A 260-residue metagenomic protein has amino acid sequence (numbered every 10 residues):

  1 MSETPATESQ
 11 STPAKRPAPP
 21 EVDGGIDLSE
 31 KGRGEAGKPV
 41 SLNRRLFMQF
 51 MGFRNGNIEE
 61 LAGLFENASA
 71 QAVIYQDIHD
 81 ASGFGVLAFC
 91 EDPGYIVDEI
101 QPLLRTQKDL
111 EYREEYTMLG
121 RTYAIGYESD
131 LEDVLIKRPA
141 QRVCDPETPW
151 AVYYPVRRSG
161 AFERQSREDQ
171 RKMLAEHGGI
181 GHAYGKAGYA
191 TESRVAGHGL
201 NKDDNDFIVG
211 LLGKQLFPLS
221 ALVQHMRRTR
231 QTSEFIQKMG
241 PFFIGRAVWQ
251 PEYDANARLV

Functional and structural regions predicted by a protein language model:
S2-A68, C90-E99, L110-A183, K214 (+2 more regions): Short S/T/G/P-rich N-terminal loop/turn motif that feeds into the first structured element of a domain
M48-G52, Q76-L104, A151-R157, A196 (+1 more regions): Short, well-ordered beta-strand segments in beta-rich or mixed alpha/beta enzyme and ligand-binding folds
S69-Q71, L104-Y112, M226-F235: A common structural junction motif
A70-V73, G185: Metal- and O2-centered redox machinery and metal/ROS homeostasis
A72-H79, E114-R121, S233-A247: A generic structural motif
K172-D204: Intrinsically disordered, low-complexity segments enriched in Gly and acidic/Ser/Thr residues that form flexible
T191-S193, H198-D206, L211-V260: Accessory, usually C-terminal, subdomains that scaffold auxiliary metal cofactors
